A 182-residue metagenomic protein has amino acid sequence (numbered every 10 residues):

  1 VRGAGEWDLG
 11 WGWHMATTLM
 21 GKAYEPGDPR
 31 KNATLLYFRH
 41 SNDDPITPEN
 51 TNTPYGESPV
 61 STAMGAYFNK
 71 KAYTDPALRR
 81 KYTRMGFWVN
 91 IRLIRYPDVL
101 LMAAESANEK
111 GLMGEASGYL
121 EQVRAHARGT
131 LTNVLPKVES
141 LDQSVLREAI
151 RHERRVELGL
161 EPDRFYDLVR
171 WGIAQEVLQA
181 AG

Functional and structural regions predicted by a protein language model:
V1-Y24: Polar, glycine-rich mid-to-C-terminal structural blocks that act as macromolecule-binding/assembly scaffolds
P26-G182: Acidic/polar-rich alpha-helix caps and helix-coil junctions
